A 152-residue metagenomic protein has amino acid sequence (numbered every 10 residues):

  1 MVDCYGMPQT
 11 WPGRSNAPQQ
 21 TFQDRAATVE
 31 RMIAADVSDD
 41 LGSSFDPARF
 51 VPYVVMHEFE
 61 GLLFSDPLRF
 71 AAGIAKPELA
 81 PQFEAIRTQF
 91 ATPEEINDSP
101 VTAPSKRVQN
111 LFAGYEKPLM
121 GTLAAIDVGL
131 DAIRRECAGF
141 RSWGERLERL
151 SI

Functional and structural regions predicted by a protein language model:
D3-I152: C-terminal accessory helical subdomains adjacent to catalytic cores in phosphodiester- and nucleotide-handling enzymes
